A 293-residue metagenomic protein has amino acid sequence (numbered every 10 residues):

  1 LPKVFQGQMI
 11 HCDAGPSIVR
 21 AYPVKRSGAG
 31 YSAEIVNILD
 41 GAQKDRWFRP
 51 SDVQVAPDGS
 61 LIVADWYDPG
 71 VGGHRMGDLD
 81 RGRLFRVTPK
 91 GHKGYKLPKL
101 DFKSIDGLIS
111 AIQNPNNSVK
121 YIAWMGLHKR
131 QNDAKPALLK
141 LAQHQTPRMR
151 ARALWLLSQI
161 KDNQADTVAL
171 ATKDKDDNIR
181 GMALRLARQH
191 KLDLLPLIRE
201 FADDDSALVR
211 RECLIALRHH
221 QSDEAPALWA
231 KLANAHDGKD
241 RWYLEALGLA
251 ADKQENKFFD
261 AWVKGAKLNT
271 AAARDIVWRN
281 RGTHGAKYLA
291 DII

Functional and structural regions predicted by a protein language model:
L1-G107, H128: Beta-propeller domains with acidic blade repeats across secreted/periplasmic ectodomains and cytosolic WD/CNH propellers
A64, D80, V87-I293: Long, ordered, helix-rich scaffold segments
